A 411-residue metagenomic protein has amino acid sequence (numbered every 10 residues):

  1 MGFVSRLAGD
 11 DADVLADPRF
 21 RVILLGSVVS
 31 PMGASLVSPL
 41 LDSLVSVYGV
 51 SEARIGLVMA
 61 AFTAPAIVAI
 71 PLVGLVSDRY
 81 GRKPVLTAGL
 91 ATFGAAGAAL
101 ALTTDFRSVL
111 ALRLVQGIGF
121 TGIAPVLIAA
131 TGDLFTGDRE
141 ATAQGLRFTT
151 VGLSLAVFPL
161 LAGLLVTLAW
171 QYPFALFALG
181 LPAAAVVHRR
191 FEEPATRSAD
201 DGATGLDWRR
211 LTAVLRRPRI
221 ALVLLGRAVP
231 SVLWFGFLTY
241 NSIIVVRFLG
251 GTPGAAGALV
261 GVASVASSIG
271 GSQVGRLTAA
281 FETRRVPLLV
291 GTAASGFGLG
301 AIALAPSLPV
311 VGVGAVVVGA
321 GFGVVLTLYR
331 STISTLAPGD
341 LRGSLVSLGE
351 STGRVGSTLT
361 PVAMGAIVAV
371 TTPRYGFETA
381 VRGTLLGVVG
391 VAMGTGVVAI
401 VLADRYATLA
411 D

Functional and structural regions predicted by a protein language model:
G2-V14, H188-L224: Juxtamembrane intracellular "pre-TM" segments in multi-pass secondary transporters
G49, G81, A99-S108, G119 (+4 more regions): Helix-breaking motifs and short loop linkers at transmembrane-helix boundaries and internal kinks in secondary membrane
V68-D105: Conserved MFS/SLC helix-loop-helix module at the cytosolic interface between two early adjacent transmembrane helices
I70-G81, G270-T283: Helix-to-loop junctions at the C-terminal end of transmembrane segments in multipass secondary transporters
L112-L153: Cytoplasmic helix-loop-helix junction between adjacent transmembrane helices in 12-TM secondary transporters
D138, L146-E192: Helix-loop-helix hairpin linking two adjacent transmembrane segments in secondary transporters
L164-A178, V368-G390: A membrane-interface helix-boundary motif in multi-pass transporters
L336-R374: A late C-terminal transmembrane helix in Major Facilitator Superfamily
